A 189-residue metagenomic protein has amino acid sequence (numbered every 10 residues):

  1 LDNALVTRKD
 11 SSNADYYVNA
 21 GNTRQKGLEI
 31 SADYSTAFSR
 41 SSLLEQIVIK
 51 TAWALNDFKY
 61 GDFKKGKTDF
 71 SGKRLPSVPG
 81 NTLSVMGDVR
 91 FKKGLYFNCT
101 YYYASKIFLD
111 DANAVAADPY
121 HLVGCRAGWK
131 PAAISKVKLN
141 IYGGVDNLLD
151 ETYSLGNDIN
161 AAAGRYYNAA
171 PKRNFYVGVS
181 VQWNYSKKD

Functional and structural regions predicted by a protein language model:
L1, I47, K106-F108, W129-D189: C-terminal beta-signal and adjacent terminal beta-strands/loops of Gram-negative outer-membrane beta-barrel proteins
D2-N3, T7-Y16, D62-K73, Y103-S105 (+2 more regions): Flexible, surface-exposed loop regions and adjacent strand-edge segments of Gram-negative outer-membrane beta-barrel
N3, D57-Y60, D150: Active-site micro-motifs of SAM-dependent methyltransferase domains
N3-L5, S42, L95-C99, F108-D111 (+1 more regions): Extended hydrophobic-aromatic, low-complexity segments
A14-K106, Y185-K187: Gram-negative outer-membrane beta-barrel transporters
G27, G94, Y120-G124, K138-N140 (+1 more regions): Active-site lining segments that contact anionic ligands and/or coordinate catalytic metals
L28-A37, G124-K130, V179-S180: Short, well-ordered amphipathic alpha-helices
T82-V89, H121-W129, V177: Feature captures outer-membrane beta-barrel proteins of Gram-negative bacteria and organelles
